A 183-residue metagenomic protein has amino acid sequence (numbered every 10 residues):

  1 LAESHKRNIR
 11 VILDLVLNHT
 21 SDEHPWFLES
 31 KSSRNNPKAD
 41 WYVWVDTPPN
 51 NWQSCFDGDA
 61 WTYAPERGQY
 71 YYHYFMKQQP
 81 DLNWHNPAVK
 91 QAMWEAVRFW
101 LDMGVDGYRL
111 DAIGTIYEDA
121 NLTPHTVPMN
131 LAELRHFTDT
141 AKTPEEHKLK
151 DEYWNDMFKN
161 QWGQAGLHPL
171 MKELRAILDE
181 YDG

Functional and structural regions predicted by a protein language model:
L1-R98, D102, G114-G183: Acidic/aromatic-lined carbohydrate-recognition and catalytic surfaces of CAZymes acting on diverse glycans
Y108-L110: Hydrophobic residues within beta-strands of alpha/beta enzymes
